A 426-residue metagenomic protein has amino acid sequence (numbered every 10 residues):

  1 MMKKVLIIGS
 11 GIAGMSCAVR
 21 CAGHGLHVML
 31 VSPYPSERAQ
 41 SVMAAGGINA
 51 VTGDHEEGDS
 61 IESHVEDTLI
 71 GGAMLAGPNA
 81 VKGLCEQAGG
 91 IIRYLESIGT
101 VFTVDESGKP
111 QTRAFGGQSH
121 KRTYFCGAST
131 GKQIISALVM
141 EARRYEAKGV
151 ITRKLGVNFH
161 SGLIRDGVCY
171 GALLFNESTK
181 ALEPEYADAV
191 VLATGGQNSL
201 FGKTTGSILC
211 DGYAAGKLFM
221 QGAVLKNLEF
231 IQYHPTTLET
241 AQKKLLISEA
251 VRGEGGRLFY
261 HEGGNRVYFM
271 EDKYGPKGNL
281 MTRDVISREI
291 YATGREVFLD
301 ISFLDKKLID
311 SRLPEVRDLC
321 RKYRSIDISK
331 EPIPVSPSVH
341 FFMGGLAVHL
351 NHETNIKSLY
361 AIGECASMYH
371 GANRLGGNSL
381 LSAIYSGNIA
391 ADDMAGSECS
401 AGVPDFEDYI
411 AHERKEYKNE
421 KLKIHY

Functional and structural regions predicted by a protein language model:
M1-K4, R20, L26, P35-E37 (+10 more regions): Glycine- and aromatic-enriched mobile tails/lids
V5-L30: N-terminal Rossmann-like FAD-binding beta1-loop-alpha1 element of flavoenzymes
G11-I12, P35, S129, Q197-N198: Residue-level detector of alpha-helix initiation sites
A50-L84: Glycine-rich active-site loop/strand segments that organize a redox cofactor
I91, E96-A181, Y186-A189, A193 (+1 more regions): Conserved redox-cofactor binding core of oxidoreductases
K154-L155, H160-C169, L174-F175, E315-A366: A glycine-rich dinucleotide-binding beta-alpha-beta segment and adjacent secondary-structure elements that constitute
T194-T204: Flavin (primarily FAD) binding-site architecture
K217, A223-E331, I384, D393-S400: An anion/pyrophosphate-binding glycine-rich loop and adjacent beta-alpha core in soluble alpha-beta enzymes
